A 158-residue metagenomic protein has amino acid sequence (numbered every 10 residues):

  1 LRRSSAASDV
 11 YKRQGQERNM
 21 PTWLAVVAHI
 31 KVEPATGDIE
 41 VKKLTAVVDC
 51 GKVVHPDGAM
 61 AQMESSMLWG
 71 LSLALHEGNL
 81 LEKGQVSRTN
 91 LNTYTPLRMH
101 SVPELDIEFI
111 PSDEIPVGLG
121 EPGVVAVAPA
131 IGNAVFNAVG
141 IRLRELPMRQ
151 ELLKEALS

Functional and structural regions predicted by a protein language model:
S5-S158: C-terminal catalytic domains of large/alpha subunits in multi-subunit enzymes
